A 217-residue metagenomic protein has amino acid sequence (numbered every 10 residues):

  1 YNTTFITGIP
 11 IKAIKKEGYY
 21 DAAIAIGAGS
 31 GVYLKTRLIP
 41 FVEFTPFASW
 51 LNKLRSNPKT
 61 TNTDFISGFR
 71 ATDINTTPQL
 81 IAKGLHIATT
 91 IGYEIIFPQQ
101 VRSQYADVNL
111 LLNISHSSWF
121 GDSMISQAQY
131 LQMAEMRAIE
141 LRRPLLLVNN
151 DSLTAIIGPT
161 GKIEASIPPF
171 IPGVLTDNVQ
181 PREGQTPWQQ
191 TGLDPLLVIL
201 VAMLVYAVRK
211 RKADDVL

Functional and structural regions predicted by a protein language model:
Y1-L217: Enzyme catalytic cores with a strong preference for nitrogen-chemistry domains
